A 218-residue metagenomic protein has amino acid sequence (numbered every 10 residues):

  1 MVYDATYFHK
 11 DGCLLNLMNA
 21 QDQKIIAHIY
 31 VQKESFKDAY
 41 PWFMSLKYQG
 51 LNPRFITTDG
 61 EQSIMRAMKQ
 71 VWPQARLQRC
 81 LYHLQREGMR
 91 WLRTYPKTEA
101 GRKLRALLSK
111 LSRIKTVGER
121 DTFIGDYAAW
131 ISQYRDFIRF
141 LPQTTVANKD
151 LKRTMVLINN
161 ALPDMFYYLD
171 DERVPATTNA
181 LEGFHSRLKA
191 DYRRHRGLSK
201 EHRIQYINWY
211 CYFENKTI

Functional and structural regions predicted by a protein language model:
M1-Q62, R66-Q74, A180: RNase H-like nuclease fold core
D11, I26, R66, R90 (+2 more regions): Short helix/loop capping segments that flank catalytic or ligand/cofactor-binding pockets
N19, E34, T98, H195-G197: A short hydrophobic/aromatic micro-motif that marks alpha-helical segments and, especially, helix-coil
R54, T58-M65, W72, R102-I218: Acidic/histidine-rich catalytic cores and adjacent linkers of DNA breakage/strand-transfer/modification proteins
W72-T94: Inter-helix linker motif
T94-P96, K103: Conserved phosphate-handling catalytic cores of large alpha/beta enzymes
